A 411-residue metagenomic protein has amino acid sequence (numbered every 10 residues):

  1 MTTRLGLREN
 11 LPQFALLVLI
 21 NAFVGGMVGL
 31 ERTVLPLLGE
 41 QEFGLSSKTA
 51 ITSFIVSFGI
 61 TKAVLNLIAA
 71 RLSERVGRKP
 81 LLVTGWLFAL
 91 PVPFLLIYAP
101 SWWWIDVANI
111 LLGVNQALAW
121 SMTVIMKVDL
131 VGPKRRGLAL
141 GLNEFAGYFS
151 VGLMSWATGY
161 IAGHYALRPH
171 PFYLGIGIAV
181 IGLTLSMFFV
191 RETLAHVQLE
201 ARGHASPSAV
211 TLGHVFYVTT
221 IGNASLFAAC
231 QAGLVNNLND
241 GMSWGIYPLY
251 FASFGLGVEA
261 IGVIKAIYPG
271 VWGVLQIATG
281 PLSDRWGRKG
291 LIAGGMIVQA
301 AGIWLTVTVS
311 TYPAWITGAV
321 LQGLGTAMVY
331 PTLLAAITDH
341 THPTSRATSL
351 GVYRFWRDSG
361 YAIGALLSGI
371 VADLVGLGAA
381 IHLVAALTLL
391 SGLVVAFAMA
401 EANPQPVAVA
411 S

Functional and structural regions predicted by a protein language model:
M1-L11, E192-A228, S411: Juxtamembrane intracellular "pre-TM" segments in multi-pass secondary transporters
R8-G59, S225-A228, A232, N236-F254: Helix-loop boundary and gating motifs at the non-cytosolic
G59-L67, G152, P269-I277, Y361-A362: Residue-level signature of mid-helix packing/kink "hotspots" within the transmembrane helices of 12-pass Major
L65-G77, A162, L275-G287, A372-D373: Helix-to-loop junctions at the C-terminal end of transmembrane segments in multipass secondary transporters
P80-F94, G290-L305: Structural signature of the two symmetry-related core transmembrane helices
A108-Y148, A335-A336: Cytoplasmic helix-loop-helix junction between adjacent transmembrane helices in 12-TM secondary transporters
N143, G147-F188, G378: Helix-loop-helix hairpin linking two adjacent transmembrane segments in secondary transporters
G177-A201, S391-A400: C-terminal membrane-cytosol helix-exit motif in multi-pass small-molecule transporters
